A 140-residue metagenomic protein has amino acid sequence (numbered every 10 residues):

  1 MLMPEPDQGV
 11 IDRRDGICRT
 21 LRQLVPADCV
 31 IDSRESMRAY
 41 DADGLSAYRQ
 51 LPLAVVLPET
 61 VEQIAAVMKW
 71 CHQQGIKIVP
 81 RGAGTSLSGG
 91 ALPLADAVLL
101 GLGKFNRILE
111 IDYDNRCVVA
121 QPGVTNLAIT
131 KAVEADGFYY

Functional and structural regions predicted by a protein language model:
M1-G44, Q73-I76: N-terminal accessory segments
L21, S46-I78, D96, L102-Y140: N-terminal glycine-rich flavin-associated loop
S33, R81, G101-G103: Generic beta-strand/beta-sheet core signal
R38-Y40, L100-G103: Short hydrophobic/aromatic-rich motifs at helix boundaries and adjacent loops
